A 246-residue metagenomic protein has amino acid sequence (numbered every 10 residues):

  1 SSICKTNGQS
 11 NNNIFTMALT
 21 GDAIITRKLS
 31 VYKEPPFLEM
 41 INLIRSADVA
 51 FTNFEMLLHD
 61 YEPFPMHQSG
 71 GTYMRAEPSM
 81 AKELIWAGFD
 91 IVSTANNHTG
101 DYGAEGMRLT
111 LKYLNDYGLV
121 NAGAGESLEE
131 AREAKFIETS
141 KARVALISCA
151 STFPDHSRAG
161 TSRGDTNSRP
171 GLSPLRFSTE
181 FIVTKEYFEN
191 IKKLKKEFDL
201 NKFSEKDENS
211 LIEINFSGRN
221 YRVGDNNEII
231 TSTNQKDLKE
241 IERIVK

Functional and structural regions predicted by a protein language model:
S1-K246: Acidic, metal/ion-coordinating pockets
